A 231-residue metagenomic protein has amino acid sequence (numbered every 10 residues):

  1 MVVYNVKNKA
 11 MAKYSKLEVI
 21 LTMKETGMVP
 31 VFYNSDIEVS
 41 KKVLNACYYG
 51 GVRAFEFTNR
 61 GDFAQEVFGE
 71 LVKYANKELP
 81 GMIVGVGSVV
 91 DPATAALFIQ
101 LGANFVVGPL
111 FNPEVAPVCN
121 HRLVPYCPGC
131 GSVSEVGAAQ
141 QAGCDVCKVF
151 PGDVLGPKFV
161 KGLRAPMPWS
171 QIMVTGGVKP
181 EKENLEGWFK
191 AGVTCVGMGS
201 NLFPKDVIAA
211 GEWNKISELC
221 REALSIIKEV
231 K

Functional and structural regions predicted by a protein language model:
V2-A93, L97-L101, K190, A210-K228: Conserved N-terminal beta1-alpha1 strand-loop-helix module at the mouth
T26-M28, A75-V86, C119-C127, P166-T175: Short beta-strand/loop segments at the ligand-binding rim of alpha/beta enzyme cores
V31-Y33, A54-D62, M82-V90, A103-F111 (+3 more regions): Catalytic beta/alpha-barrel core
Y48-R53, I99-V106, H121-C127, Q141-V146 (+2 more regions): Glycine-enriched alpha-helix->loop->beta-strand junction motifs that scaffold or abut catalytic
V86-G87, V174-V178, V196-S200: Glycine-rich beta-strand-to-loop/alpha-helix junction loops that act as flexible
D91-L101, S134-A142, K179-T194: Catalytic cores of alpha/beta
G108-V115, V149-G156, G192-E212: Glycine-rich phosphate-binding active-site loops on the catalytic face of alpha/beta enzymes
V154, K161, P166-W169, E181 (+1 more regions): Mobile acidic interaction elements
